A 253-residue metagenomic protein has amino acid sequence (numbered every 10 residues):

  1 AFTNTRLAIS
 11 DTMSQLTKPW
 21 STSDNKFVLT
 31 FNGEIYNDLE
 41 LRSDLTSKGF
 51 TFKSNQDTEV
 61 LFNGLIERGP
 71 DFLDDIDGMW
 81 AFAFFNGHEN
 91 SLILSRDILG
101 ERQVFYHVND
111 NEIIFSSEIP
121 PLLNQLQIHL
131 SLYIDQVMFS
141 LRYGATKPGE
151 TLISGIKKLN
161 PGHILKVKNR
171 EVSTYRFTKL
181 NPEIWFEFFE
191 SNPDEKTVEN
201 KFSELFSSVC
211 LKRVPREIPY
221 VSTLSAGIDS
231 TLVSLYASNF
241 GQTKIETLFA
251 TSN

Functional and structural regions predicted by a protein language model:
A1-N253: Cysteine-centered catalytic environments shared across enzyme families
